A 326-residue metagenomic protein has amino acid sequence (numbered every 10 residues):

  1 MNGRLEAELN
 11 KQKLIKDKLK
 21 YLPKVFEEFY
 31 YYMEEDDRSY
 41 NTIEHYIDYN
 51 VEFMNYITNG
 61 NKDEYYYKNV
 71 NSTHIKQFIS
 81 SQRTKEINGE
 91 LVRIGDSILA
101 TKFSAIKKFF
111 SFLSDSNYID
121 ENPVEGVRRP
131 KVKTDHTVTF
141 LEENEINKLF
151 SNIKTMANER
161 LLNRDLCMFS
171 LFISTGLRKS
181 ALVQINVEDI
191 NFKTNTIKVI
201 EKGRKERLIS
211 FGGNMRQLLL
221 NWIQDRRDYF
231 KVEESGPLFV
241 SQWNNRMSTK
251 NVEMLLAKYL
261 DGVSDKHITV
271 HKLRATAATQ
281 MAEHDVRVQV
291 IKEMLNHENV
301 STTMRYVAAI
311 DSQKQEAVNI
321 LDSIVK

Functional and structural regions predicted by a protein language model:
M1-E8, A308-K326: DNA/chromatin major-groove-contacting recognition/catalytic segments
F26-N41, I47-T137, T155: N-terminal core-binding DNA-recognition domain of tyrosine recombinases/integrases
K133-K148, R204-N214, Y229-S235, T249-K250: DNA breakage-rejoining catalytic core of tyrosine-based enzymes
K148-K179, K205: Basic, Lys/Arg- and aromatic-enriched nucleic-acid-binding interface segment
T155-E159, I209, E253-E293: Short, basic (Lys/Arg/His-rich) helix/loop patches that form interaction surfaces in the mid-to-C-terminal regions
T175, S180, Q184-L218: Conserved tyrosine-mediated DNA breakage-rejoining catalytic core shared by Y-recombinases
K202-G203, L295, N299-I320: Catalytic-site neighborhood detector that most strongly recognizes the C-terminal catalytic loop/helix of tyrosine
G212-D265: Active-site/catalytic core of tyrosine-dependent DNA strand-transfer enzymes
